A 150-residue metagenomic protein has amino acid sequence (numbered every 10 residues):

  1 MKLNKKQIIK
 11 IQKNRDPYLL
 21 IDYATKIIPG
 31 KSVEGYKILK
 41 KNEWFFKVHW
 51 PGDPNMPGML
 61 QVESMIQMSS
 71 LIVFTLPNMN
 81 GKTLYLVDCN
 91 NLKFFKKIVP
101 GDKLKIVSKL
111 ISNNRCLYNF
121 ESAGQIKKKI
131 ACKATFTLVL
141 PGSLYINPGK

Functional and structural regions predicted by a protein language model:
M1-K2, S69-V107, A131-P141: Hydrophobic beta-strand-centered segment that forms part of the acyl-chain substrate-binding groove
M1-T25, T137-L138, N147: Flexible, low-complexity linker/boundary loops enriched in proline and small hydrophobic residues that flank enzymatic
I9, G52, F94-K96: Beta-strand-rich interaction surfaces with strong enrichment in secreted/lumenal proteins
R15-M56: Catalytic strand-loop segment that frames the active site of acyl-thioester-processing enzymes
I21-T25, L86-V87, L110: A structural signal for short, hydrophobic beta-strand segments that form beta-sheets in beta-rich/all-beta domains
D22-Y23, N90-L92, E121-S122: Hydrophobic/aromatic beta-strand elements that line small-molecule binding cavities or substrate pockets in beta-rich
A24, M56-N80: Active-site helix/loop of acyl-thioester processing domains in fatty-acid/polyketide metabolism, spanning hotdog-fold
G30, I98-K105, K109-K150: HotDog/MaoC-like acyl-thioester-processing domains
